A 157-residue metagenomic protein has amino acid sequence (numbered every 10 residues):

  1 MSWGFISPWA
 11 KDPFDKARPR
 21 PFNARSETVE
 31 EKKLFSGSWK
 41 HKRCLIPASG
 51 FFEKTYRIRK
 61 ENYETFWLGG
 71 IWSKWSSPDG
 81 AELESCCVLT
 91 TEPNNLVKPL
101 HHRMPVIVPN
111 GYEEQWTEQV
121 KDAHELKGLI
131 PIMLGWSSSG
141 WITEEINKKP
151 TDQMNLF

Functional and structural regions predicted by a protein language model:
M1-F157: A structured binding-face within diverse protein domains that lines the active/interaction site
